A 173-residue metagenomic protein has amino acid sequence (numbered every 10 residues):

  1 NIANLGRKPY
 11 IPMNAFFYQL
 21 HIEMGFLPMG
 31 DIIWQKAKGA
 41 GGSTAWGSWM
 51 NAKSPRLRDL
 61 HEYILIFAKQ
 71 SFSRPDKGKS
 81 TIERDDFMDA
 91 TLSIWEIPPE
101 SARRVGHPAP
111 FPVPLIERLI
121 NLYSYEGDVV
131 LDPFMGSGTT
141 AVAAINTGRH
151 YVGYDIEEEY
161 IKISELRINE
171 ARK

Functional and structural regions predicted by a protein language model:
N1-I163: Core catalytic lobe of class I
E165-K173: S-adenosyl-L-methionine
